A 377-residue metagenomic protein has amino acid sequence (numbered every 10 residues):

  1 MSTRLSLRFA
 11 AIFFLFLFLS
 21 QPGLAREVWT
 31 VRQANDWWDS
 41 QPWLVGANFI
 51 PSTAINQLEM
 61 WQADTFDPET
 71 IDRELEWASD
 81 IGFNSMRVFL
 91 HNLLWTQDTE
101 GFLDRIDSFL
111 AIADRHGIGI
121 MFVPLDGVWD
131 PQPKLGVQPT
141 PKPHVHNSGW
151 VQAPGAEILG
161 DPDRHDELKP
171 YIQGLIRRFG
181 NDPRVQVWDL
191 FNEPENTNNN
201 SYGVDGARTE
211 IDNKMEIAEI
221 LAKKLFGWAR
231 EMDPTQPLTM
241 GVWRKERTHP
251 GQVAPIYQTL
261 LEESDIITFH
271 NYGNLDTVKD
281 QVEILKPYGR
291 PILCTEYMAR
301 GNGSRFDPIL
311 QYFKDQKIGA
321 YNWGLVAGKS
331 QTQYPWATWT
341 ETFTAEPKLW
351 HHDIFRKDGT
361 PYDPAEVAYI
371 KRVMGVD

Functional and structural regions predicted by a protein language model:
M1-A10: Bacterial N-terminal signal peptides that target proteins for export
A10-S20: Bacterial N-terminal signal peptides
Q21-A25: Sec/Tat signal peptide C-region and signal peptidase I cleavage site
R26-S264, H270, L275-T277, Y288 (+7 more regions): Active-site mouth of glycoside hydrolases
Q281: Conserved catalytic-core segment of NTP-binding enzymes
C294-T295, A299, G324: Short acidic/histidine-rich active-site segments
W336-P347, M374: Outer-membrane beta-barrel translocator/channel fold
A368, R372-D377: Catalytic domains of carbohydrate-active enzymes that cleave complex glycans
